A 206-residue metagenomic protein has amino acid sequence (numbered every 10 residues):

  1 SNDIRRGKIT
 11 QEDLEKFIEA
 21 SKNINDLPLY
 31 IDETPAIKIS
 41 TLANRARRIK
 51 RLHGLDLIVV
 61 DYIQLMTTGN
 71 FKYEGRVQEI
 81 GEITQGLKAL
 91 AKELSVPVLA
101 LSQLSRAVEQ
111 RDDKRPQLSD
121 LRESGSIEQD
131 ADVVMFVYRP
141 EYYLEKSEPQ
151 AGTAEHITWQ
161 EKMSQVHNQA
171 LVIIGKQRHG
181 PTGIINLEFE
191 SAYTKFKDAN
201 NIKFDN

Functional and structural regions predicted by a protein language model:
S1-G54, T68, I185: Cytosolic-facing regulatory segments adjacent to core modules
S1-N2, Y62-T67, D132, I174: Walker A/P-loop NTP-binding active-site region of P-loop NTPases, recognizing the glycine-rich GxxxxGKT/S
I9, Y62-I63, Q103-L104, R139-P140: Short, ordered loop/turn segments at secondary-structure junctions
E12, S40-L55, Q85-L94, A107-N206: C-terminal regions of RecA-like/P-loop NTPase motor modules
L55-A100: Helical hairpin unit composed of two closely spaced alpha helices linked by a short loop
M66, S105-V108: Feature marks short, surface-exposed loop/turn motifs that line or immediately flank catalytic pockets and channel
